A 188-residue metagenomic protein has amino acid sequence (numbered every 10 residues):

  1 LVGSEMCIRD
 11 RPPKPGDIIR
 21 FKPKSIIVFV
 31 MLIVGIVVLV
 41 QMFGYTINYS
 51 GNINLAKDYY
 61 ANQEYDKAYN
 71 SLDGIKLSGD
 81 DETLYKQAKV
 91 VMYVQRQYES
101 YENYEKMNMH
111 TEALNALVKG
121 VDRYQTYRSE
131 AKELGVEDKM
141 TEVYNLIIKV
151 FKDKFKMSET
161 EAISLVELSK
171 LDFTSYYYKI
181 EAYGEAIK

Functional and structural regions predicted by a protein language model:
L1-I8: Short, small-residue-biased leader/transition segments that mark boundaries at the very start of proteins
D10-V30: N-terminal positive-inside, membrane-proximal cytosolic segments immediately preceding the first
K24-Y45: Hydrophobic membrane-insertion alpha-helices, especially the h-region of bacterial N-terminal signal peptides
V40, D81-Q87, E130-E133: Flexible helix-coil transition and linker loops at the boundaries of alpha-helical arrays
T46-N52, M92-V94: Generic helix N-cap/helix-start motif at coil->alpha-helix transitions
I53-G74: Short extracytoplasmic/periplasmic juxtamembrane "stem" segments immediately C-terminal to an N-terminal membrane anchor
N70-K119: Extracytoplasmic/periplasmic/luminal assembly and interaction segments in envelope/secretory/respiratory proteins
E105-K188: Non-cytosolic head/periplasmic domains of membrane-anchored proteins
